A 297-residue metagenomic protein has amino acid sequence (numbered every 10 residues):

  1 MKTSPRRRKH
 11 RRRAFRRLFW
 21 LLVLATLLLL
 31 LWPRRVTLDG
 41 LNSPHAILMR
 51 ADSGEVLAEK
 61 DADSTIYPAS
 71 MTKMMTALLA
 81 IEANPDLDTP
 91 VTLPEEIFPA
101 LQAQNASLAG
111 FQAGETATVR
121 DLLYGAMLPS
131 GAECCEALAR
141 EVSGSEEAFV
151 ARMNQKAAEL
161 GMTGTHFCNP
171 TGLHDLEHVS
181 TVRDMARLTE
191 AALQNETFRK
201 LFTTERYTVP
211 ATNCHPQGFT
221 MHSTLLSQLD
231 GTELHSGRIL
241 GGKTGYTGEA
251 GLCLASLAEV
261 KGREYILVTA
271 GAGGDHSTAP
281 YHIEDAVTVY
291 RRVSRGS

Functional and structural regions predicted by a protein language model:
M1-F15: N-terminal Lys/Arg-rich, disordered targeting/topogenic segments
R11-L18, E115, V119: Structural motif marking the loop-to-transmembrane transition
R13-R16, A69, S180, Y281: Residue-level recognition of hydrophobic positions within alpha-helical transmembrane segments
A14-L18, A58-A62, T92-E95, Q104-S107 (+2 more regions): A generic short-segment signal for beta-strand/edge and adjacent turn/coil regions
R17-W32: Hydrophobic membrane-insertion alpha-helices, especially the h-region of bacterial N-terminal signal peptides
L30-R183, A192-E196, V260: Active-site-adjacent loops and short helices of periplasmic peptidoglycan-processing enzymes
G40-H45, S145-S297: Penicillin-recognizing serine hydrolase domain
